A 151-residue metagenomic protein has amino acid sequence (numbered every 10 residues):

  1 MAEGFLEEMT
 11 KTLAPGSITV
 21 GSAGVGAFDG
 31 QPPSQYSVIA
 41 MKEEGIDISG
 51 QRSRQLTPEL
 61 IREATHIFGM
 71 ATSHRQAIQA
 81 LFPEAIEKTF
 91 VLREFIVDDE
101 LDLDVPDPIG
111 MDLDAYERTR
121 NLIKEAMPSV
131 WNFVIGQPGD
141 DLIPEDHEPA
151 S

Functional and structural regions predicted by a protein language model:
M1-E63, N132-I143, A150-S151: Conserved active-site segments centered on acidic
H66, T72-S151: Phosphate-binding/catalytic loops
